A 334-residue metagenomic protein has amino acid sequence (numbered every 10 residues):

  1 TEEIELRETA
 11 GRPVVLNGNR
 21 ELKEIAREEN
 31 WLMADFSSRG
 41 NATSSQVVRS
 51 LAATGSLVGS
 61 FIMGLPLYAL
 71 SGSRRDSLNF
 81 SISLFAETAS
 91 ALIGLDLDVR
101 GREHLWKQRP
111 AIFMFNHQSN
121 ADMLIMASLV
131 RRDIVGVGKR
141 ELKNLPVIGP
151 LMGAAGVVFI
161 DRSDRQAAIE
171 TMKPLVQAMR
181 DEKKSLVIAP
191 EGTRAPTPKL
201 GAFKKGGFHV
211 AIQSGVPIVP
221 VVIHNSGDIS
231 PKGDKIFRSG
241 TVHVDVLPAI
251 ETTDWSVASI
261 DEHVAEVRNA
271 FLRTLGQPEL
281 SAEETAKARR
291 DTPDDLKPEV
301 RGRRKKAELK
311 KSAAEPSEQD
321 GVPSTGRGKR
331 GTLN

Functional and structural regions predicted by a protein language model:
T1-S60, R303-K305, G331-N334: C-terminal cap/substrate-recognition subdomain and adjoining C-terminal extension of metal-dependent phosphatase-like
L6-A10, F113, I188, A211: Hydrophobic residues within well-ordered alpha-helices
V14-L16, L32-A34, V137, V158 (+1 more regions): Hydrophobic/aromatic beta-strand patches that form the interior of the parallel beta-sheet core in alpha/beta enzyme
T43-D98, P150-A154: A transmembrane-helix-recognition feature enriched in membrane-embedded lipid enzymes and envelope glyco-/phospholipid
A69, L92, K107-R165: Catalytic core of membrane glycerolipid acyltransferases/transacylases, capturing the structured, soluble-facing
A69-N120, I125-S128, E283-A288: N-terminal signal-anchor transmembrane helix
I169-N334: Non-catalytic C-terminal accessory region of glycerolipid acyltransferases and related lyso-lipid remodeling enzymes
